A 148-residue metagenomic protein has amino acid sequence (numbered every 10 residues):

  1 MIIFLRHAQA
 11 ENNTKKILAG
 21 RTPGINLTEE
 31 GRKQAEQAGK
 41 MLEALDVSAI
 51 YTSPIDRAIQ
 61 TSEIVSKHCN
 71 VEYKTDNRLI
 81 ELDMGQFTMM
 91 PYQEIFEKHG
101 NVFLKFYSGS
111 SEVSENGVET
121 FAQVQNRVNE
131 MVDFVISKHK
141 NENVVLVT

Functional and structural regions predicted by a protein language model:
M1-I3, A49: Extreme N-terminal starter segment of soluble prokaryotic enzymes
L5, D76, V147: Generic enzyme active-site microenvironment
Q9-Q60, E115-N129: Loop-to-helix element that buttresses phosphate recognition and phosphoryl-transfer chemistry
E11-N12, I59, K67, N129-T148: Active-site-adjacent alpha-helix immediately C-terminal to a catalytic or transition-state-stabilizing loop
K15-L18, N101-E115: Short, basic/glycine-rich phosphate-binding loops at helix/coil junctions that contact nucleotide phosphates
Q37-F103: Phosphate-coordination/substrate-recognition cap region in phosphate-metabolizing enzymes
